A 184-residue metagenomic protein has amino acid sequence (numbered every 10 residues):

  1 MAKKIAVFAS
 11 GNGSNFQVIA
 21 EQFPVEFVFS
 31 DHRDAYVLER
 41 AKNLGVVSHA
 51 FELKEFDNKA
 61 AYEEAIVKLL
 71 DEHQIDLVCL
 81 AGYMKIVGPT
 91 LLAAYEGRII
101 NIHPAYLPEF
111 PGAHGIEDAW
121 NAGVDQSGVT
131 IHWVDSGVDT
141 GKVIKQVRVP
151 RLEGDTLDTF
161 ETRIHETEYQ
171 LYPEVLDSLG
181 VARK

Functional and structural regions predicted by a protein language model:
A2-E39: N-terminal beta1-alpha1 ligand-phosphate binding loop
A9, K59, E63, E161-Y169: Amphipathic, non-transmembrane alpha-helical scaffold segments
Q17-E21, E39, E64-D71, Q170-P173: Amphipathic, non-transmembrane alpha-helical secondary structure
Q22, D31, M84-R183: Donor/substrate-binding cores of folate-linked one-carbon enzymes
P24-A65: Short, surface-exposed acidic-centric catalytic microdomains
H49, K59-I102, L107-P108: Helix-adjacent hinge/juxtasegments
